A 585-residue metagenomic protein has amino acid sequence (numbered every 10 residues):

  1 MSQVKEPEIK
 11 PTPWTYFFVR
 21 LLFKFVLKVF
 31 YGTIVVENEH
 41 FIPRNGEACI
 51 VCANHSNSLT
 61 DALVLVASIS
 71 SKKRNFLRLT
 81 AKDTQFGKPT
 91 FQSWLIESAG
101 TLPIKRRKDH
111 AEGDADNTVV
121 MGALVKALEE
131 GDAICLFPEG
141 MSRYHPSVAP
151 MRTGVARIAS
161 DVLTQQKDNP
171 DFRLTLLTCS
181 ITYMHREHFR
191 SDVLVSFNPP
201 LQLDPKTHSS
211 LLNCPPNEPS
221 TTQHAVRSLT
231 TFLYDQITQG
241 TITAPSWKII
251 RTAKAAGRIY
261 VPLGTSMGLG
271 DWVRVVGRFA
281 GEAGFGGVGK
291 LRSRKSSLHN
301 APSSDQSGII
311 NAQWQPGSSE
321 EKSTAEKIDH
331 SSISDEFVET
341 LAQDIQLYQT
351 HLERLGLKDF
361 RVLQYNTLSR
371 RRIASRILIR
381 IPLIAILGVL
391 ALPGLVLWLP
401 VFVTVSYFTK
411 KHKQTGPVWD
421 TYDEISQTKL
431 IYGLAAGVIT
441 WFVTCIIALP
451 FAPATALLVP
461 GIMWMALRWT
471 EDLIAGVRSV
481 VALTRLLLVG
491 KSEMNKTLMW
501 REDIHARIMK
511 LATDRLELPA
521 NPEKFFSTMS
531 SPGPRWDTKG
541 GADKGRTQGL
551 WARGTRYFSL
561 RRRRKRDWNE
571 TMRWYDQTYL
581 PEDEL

Functional and structural regions predicted by a protein language model:
M1-T60, L65-N75, K82-D83, K88 (+5 more regions): Membrane-interfacial terminal anchoring regions of lipid-handling membrane enzymes
I50-C52, P103, C135-F137: Structural motif
L77, T101: Hydrophobic anchor at the start of a short beta-strand that flanks the dinucleotide cofactor-binding loop
Q92-W94: Conserved non-catalytic scaffold segment of RNase H-like nuclease domains
E97-A99: Short, structured coil segments at secondary-structure junctions
R106-A111: Polar-ligand-bearing catalytic/cofactor-coordination segments of membrane-embedded or membrane-tethered inner-membrane
V125-A156: Catalytic-site beta-strand/loop segments enriched in glycine and acidic/polar residues
G154-Q165: An active-site-proximal "capping" alpha-helix that borders the catalytic cofactor pocket
